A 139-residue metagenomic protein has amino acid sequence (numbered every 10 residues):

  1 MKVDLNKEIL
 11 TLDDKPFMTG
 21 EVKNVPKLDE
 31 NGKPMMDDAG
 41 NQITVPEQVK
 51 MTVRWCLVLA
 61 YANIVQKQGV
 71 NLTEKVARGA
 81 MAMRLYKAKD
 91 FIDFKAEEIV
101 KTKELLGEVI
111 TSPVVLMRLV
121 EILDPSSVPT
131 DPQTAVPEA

Functional and structural regions predicted by a protein language model:
M1-A139: Positively charged, low-complexity terminal tracts and the immediately adjacent first secondary-structure elements
